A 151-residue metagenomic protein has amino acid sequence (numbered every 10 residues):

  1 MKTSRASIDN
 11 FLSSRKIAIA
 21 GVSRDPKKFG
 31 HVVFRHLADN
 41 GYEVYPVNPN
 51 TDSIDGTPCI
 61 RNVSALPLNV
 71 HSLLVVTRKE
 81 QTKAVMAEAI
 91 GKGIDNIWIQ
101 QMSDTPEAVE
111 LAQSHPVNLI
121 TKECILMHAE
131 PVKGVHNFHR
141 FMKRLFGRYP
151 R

Functional and structural regions predicted by a protein language model:
M1-S4, I54-K83: Glycine-rich, highly charged phosphate/nucleotide-binding loops
A18-A20: Conserved beta-strand elements of the Class I
S23-K27, H31-D55: NAD(P)-binding Rossmann-fold cofactor-contacting core
P67-N69, P106-M127: Short acidic, glycine/proline-enriched helix-loop-strand junctions
A89-A112: ADP-ribose/adenylate-binding Rossmann-like module
H128-R151: A charged, well-structured terminal subsegment
